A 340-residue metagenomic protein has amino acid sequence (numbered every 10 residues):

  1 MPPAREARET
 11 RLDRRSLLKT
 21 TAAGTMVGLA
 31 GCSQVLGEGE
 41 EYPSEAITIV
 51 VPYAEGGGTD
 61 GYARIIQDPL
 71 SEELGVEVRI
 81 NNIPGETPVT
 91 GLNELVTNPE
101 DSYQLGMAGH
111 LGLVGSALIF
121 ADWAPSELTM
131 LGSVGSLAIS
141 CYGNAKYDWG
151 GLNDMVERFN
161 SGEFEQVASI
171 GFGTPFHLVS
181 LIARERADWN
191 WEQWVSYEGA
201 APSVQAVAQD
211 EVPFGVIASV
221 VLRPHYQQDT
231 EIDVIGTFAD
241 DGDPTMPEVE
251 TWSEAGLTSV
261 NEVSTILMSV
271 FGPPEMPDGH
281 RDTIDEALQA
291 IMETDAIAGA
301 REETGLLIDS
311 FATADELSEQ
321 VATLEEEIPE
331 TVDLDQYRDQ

Functional and structural regions predicted by a protein language model:
P3-T10, G37-P43: Flexible N-terminal pre-Rossmann segment of NAD(P)-dependent oxidoreductases
A4, Y42-A46, W189, I232 (+1 more regions): An extracytoplasmic/periplasmic, membrane-proximal ligand-sensing/linker region
R5-G24: N-terminal secretory signal peptides and thylakoid transit peptides that target proteins across membranes
L29-G31: C-terminal motif of bacterial Sec signal peptides marking the signal peptidase cleavage site
Q34-L128, F172, F176, E185-V216 (+4 more regions): N-terminal (or domain-start) structured segment
A54-G56, H110, N144-W149, I170-T174 (+3 more regions): Short coil/turn segments
L70, E94-Q104, S116-P202, W252 (+1 more regions): Hinge/capping helix and adjacent helix->loop/strand transition within the periplasmic-binding protein
L222-E293, T323-E326, T331, D339-Q340: C-terminal lobe and pocket-closing loops of periplasmic/extracytoplasmic Venus-flytrap solute-binding proteins
